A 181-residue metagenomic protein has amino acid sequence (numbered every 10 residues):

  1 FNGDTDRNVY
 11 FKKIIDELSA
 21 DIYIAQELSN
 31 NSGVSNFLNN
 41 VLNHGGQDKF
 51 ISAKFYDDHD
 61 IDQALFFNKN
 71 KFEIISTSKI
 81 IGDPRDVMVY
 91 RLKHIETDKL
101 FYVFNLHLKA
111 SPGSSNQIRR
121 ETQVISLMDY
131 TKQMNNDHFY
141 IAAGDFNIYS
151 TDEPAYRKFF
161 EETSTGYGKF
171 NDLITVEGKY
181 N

Functional and structural regions predicted by a protein language model:
F1-N181: Divalent cation-coordinating acidic motifs and surrounding scaffolds that mediate Ca2+/Mg2+/Mn2+/Zn2+-dependent binding
